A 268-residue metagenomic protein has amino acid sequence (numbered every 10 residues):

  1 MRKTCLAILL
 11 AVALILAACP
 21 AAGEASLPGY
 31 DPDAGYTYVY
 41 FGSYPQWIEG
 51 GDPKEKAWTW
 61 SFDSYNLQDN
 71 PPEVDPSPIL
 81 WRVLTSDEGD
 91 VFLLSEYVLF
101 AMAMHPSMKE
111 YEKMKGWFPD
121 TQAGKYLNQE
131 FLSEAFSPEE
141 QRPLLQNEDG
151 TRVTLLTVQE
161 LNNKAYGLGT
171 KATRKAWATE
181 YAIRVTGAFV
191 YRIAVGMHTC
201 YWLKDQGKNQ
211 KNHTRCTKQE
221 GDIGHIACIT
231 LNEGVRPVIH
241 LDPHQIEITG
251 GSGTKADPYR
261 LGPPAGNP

Functional and structural regions predicted by a protein language model:
M1-I8: Bacterial N-terminal signal peptides that target proteins for export
I8-A17: Bacterial N-terminal signal peptides
A17-E24: Ser/Thr-rich, Proline-interspersed low-complexity disordered segments
A25-P268: Collagenous Gly-X-Y triple-helix signature in extracellular proteins
